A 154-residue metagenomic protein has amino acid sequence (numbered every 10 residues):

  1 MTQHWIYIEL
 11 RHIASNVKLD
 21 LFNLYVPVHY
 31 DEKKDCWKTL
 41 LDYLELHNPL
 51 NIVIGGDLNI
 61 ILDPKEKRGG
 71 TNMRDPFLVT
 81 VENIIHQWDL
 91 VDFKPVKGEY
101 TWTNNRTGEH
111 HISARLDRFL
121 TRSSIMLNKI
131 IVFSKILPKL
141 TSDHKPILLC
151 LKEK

Functional and structural regions predicted by a protein language model:
M1-K154: A shared catalytic/ligand-binding motif for oxyanion handling
